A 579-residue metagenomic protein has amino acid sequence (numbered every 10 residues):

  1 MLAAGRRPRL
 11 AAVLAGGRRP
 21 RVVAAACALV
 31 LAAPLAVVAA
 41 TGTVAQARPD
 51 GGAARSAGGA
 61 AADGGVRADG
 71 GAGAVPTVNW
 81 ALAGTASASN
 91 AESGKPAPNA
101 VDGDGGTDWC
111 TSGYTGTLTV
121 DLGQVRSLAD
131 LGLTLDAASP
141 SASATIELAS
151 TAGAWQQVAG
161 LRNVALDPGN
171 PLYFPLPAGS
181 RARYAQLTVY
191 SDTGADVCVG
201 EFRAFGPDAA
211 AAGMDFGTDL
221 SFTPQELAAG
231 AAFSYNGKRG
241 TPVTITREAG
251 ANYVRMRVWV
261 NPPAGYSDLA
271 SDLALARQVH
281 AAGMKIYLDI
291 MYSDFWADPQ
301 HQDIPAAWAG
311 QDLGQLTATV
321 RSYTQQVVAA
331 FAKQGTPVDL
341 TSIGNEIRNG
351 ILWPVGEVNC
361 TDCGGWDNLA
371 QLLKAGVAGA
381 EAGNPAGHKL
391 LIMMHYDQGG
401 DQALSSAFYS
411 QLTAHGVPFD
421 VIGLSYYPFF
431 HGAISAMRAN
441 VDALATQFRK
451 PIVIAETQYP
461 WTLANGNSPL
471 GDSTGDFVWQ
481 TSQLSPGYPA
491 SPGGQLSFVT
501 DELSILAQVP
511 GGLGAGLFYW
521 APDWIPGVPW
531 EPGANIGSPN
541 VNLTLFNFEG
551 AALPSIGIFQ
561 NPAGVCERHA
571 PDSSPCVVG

Functional and structural regions predicted by a protein language model:
L2-A47: Secretory targeting and sorting signals
P34-A74, A330: C-terminal region of N-terminal signal peptides and the immediate post-cleavage residues of exported proteins
G65-Q124, D136-P140, G160-L166, D208: Disordered, acidic Ser/Thr/Pro-rich linker "stalks" and the adjacent N-terminal cap of the next globular domain
S112-T115, A137-P207: Trp- and acidic/polar-enriched beta-sheet ligand-binding modules for extracellular glycan and matrix recognition
A210-K285, M291-V320, Q326, G423 (+1 more regions): N-terminal substrate-binding region of glycoside hydrolase catalytic domains
A228-A231, A443, T462-D501, I505 (+2 more regions): Aromatic-rich peripheral "rim/lid" segments of glycoside hydrolase catalytic domains that contact and position glycan
P242, G387-L391, A403-A407, Q411-L484 (+3 more regions): Glycoside hydrolase catalytic-domain groove-lining segments
D268-S271, D298-F419, G432-V441, P529-F546: Active-site cleft segment of glycoside hydrolase catalytic domains centered on the general acid/base Glu
